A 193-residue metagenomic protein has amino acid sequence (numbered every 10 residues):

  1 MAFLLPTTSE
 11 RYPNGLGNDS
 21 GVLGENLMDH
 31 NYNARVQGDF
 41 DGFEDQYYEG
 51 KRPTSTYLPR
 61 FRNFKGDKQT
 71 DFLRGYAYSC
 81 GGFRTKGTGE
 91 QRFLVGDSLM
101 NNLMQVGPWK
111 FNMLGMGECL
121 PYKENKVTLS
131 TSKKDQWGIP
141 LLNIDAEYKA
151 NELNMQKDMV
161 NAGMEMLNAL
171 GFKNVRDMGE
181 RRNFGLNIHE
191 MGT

Functional and structural regions predicted by a protein language model:
M1-E49: Glycine-rich loop(s) and the adjacent beta-strand/alpha-helix scaffold that form part
F3-T7, H30, S132, A162-L170: Generic, well-ordered alpha-helical scaffold segments in large soluble proteins
N33, P53, L73, P108-K110 (+3 more regions): Active-site lining segments that contact anionic ligands and/or coordinate catalytic metals
R35-Q37, Y76-G81, T193: Short beta-strand scaffold segments in enzyme catalytic cores
E44-T85: Extended catalytic-interface subdomain
G89-E90: Compact, glycine/acidic-enriched structural inserts
V106-C119, L142-T193: A glycine-rich dinucleotide-binding beta-alpha-beta segment and adjacent secondary-structure elements that constitute
C119-D135: Reverse-transcriptase-like RNA-dependent polymerase core
